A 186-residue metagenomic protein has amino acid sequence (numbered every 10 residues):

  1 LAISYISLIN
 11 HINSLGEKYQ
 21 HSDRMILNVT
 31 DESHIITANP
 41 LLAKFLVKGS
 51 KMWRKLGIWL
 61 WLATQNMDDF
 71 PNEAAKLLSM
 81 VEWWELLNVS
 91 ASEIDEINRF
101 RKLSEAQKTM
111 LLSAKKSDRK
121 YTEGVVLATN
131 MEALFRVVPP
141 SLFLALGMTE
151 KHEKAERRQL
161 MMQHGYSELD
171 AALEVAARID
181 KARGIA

Functional and structural regions predicted by a protein language model:
L1-K18, S22, E85, S117-A186: Conserved P-loop NTPase motor module
L1-M110, S141: Conserved P-loop NTPase motor cores
D95-K116, K120-M131: Electropositive, surface-exposed helix/loop patches at the edges of structured domains that serve as adaptable
